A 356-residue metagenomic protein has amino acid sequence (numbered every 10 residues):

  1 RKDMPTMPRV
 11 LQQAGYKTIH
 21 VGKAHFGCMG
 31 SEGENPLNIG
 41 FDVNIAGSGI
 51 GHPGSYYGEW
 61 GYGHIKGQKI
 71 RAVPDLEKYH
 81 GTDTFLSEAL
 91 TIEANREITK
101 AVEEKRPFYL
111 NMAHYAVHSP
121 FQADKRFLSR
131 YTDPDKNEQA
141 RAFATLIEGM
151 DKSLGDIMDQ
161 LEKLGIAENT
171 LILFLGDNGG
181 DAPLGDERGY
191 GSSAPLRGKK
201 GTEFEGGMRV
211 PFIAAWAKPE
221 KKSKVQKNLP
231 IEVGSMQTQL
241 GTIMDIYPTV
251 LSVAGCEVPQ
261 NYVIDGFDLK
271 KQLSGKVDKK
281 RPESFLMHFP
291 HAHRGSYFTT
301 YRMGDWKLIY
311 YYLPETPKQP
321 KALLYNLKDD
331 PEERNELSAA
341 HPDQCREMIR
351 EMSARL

Functional and structural regions predicted by a protein language model:
R1-L323, L327, P331-A354: Formylglycine-dependent sulfatase
